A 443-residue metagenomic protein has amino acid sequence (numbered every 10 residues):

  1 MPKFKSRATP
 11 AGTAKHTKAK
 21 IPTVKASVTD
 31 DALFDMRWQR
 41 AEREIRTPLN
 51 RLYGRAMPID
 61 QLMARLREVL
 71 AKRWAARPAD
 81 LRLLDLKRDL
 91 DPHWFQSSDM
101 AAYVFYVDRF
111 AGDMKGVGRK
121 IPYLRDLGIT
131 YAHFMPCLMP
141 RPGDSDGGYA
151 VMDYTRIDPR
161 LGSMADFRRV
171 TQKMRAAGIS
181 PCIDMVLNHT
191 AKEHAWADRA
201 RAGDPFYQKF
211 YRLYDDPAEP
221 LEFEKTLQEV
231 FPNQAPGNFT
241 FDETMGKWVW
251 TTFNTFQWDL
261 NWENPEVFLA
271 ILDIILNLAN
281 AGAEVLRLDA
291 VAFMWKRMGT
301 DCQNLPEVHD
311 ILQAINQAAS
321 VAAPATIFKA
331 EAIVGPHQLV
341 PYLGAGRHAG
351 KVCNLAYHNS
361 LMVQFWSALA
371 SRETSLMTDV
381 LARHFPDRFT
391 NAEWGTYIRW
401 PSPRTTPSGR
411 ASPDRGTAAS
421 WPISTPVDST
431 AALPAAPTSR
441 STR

Functional and structural regions predicted by a protein language model:
P2-R443: Active-site and adjacent substrate-binding regions of carbohydrate-active enzymes
